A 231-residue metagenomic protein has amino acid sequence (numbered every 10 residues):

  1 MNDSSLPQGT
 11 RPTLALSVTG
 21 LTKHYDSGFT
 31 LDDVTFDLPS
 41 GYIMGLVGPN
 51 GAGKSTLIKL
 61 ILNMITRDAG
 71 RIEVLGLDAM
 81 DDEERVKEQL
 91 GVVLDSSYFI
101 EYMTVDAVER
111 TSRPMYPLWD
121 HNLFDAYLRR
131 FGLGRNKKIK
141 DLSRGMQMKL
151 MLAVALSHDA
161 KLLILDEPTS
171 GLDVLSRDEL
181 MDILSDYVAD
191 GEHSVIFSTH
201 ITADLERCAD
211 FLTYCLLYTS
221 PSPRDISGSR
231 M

Functional and structural regions predicted by a protein language model:
V47-P49: The feature captures the beta-strand-to-loop junction immediately N-terminal to the Walker
A52, V174-S176: Helix N-cap at the start of a conserved alpha-helix in ABC-type nucleotide-binding domains
L62: Helix-to-loop junction immediately C-terminal to a conserved catalytic motif
G70-D78, R85-V86: Conserved ABC transporter NBD signature motif
E88, L94-M151: ABC-family P-loop ATPase nucleotide-binding domains
L163-E167: Catalytic Walker B motif of ABC-type/P-loop ATPase nucleotide-binding domains
P221-M231: Single conserved hydrophobic/aromatic residue that forms the stacking wall/gate of nucleotide- or nucleobase-binding
